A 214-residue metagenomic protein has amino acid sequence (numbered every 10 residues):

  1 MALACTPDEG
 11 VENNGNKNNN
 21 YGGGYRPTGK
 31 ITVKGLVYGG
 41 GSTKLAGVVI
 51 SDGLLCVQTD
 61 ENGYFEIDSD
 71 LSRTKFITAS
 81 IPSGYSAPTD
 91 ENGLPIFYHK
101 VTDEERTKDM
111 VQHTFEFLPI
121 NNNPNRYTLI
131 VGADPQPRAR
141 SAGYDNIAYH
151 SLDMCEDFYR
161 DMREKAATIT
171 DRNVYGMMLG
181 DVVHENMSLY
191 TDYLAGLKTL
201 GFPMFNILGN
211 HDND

Functional and structural regions predicted by a protein language model:
A2-T32: Bacterial Sec-dependent N-terminal signal peptides
Y21-A46, L71: Structural motif
Y25-R26, Y98, T102-L189: N-terminal active-site segment of His-dependent metallophosphoesterases
G47-L54: Change to "...patches in solvent-exposed regions of secreted, membrane-anchored, or virion-exposed structural
D52, S72-D103: A short, solvent-exposed loop/turn motif at the edges and junctions of modular extracellular/periplasmic domains
L54-D70: Short, acidic Ser/Thr/Gly-rich low-complexity loop/linker segments typical of extracellular and cell-surface proteins
S83-G84, M187-D214: Extended active-site neighborhood of metal-dependent phosphoesterases/phosphodiesterases
